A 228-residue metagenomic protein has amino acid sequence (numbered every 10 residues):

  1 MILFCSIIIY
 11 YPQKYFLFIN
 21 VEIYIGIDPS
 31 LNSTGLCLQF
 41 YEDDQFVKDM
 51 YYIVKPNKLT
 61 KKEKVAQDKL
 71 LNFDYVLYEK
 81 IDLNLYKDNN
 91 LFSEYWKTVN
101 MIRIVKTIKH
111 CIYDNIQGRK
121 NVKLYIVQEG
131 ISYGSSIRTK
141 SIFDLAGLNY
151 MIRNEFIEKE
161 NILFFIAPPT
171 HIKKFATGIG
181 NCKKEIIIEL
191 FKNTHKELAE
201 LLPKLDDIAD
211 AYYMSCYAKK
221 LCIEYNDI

Functional and structural regions predicted by a protein language model:
N20-I228: Phosphate- and other anionic-substrate recognition elements at nucleic-acid/protein interfaces
